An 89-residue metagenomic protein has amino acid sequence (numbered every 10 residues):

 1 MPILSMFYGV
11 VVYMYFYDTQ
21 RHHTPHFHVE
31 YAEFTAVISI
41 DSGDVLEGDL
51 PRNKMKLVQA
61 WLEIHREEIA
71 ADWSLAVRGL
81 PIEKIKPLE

Functional and structural regions predicted by a protein language model:
M1-E89: Basic nucleic-acid-binding interfaces
